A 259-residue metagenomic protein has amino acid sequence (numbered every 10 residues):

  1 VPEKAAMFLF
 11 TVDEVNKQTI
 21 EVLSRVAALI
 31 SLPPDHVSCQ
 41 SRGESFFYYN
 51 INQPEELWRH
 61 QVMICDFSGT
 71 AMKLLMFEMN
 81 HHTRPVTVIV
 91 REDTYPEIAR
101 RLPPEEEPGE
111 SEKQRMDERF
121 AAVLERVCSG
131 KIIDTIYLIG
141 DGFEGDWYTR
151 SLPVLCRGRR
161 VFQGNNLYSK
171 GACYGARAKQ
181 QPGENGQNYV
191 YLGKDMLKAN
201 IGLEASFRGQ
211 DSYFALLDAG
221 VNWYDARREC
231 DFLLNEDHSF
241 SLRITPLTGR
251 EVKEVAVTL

Functional and structural regions predicted by a protein language model:
V1-I64, M79, T83, R157-G158 (+1 more regions): Nucleotide/phosphate-binding catalytic cleft detector across ATP-hydrolyzing and phosphate-transferring enzymes
V1-Q18, R91-I133: Conserved phosphate-binding loops in N-terminal lobes of ATP-dependent enzymes of the actin/Hsp70/sugar-kinase
L9-T19, L124-P153, R160, G164-N165: Glycine-rich phosphate-binding loops at beta-strand->alpha-helix junctions
S38-P54, V161-S206: Glycine-rich phosphate-binding/hydrolytic loop that grips phosphoryl groups
E56-K73, F77-N80, G140-F143, L192-L197 (+1 more regions): A short acidic Gly-Thr/Ser loop motif
M79-R119, G175, W223-S239: Glycine-rich phosphate-binding loop plus the immediately following alpha-helix
E118-R126, D134-I136, W147-L155, Y168-G193: Acidic, serine/threonine- and glycine-rich low-complexity intrinsically disordered segments that serve as flexible
W147-R157, A199-L203, F232: ATP-binding/phosphotransfer module of carbohydrate and carboxylate kinases, centering on a glycine-rich
